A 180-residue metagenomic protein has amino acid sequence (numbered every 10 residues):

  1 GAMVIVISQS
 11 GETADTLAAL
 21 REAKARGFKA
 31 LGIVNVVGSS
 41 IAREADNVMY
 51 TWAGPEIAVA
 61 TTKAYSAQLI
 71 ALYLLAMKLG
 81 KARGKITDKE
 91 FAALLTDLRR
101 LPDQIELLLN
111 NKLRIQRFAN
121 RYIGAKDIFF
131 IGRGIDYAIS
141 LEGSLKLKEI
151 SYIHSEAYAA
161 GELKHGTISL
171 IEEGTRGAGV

Functional and structural regions predicted by a protein language model:
A2-R83: Phosphate/diphosphate-binding loops
M3-I7, L31, F129-F130, R176-V180: Structural motif
N47-R176: Active-site phosphate/pyrophosphate-binding segments
